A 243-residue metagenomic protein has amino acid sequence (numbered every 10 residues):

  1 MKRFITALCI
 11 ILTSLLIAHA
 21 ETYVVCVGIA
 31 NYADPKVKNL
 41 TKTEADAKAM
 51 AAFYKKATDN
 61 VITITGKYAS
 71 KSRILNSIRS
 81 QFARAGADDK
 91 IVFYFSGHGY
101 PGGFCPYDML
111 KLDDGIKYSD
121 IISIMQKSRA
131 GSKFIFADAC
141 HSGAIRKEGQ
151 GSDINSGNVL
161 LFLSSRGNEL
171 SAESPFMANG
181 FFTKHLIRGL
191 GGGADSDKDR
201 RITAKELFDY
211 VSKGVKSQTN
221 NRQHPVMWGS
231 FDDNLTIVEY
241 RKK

Functional and structural regions predicted by a protein language model:
K2-A7, L16-K243: Cysteine endopeptidase catalytic domains of the caspase/legumain-like
I11-L12: Repetitive helical segments and hydrophobic/amphipathic motifs
